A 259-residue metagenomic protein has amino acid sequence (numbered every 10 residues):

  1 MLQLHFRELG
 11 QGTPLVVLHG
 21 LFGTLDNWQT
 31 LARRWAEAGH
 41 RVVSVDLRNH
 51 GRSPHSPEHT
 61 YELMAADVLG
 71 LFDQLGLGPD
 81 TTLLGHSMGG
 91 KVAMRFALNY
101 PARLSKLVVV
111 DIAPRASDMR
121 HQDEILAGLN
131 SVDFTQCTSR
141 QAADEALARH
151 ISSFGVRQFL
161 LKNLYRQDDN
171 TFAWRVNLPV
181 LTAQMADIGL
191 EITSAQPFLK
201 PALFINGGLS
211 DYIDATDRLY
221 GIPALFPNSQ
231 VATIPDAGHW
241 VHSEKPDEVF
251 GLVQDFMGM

Functional and structural regions predicted by a protein language model:
L2, Q29-A32, A36-E37, R41-G85 (+1 more regions): Active-site loop/oxyanion-hole signature of alpha/beta-hydrolase fold enzymes
G12, G20-G23, S87: Active-site glycine-rich loops that stabilize anionic/oxyanionic intermediates across multiple enzyme folds
L18-G20, N206: The conserved beta1-alpha1 loop
G85, G89, A93: Gly/Ala-rich beta-loop-alpha elbow adjacent to hydrolase catalytic centers
R95-N99, S105-C137: Flexible "cap/lid" loop of the alpha/beta hydrolase fold
R120, T135-G189: Conserved alpha/beta-hydrolase catalytic His-Asp/Glu region
D169-L225, Q230-T233: Conserved serine/cysteine hydrolase catalytic core
S229-M259: Catalytic active-site module of serine/aspartate enzymes centered on a nucleophile-bearing elbow/loop
